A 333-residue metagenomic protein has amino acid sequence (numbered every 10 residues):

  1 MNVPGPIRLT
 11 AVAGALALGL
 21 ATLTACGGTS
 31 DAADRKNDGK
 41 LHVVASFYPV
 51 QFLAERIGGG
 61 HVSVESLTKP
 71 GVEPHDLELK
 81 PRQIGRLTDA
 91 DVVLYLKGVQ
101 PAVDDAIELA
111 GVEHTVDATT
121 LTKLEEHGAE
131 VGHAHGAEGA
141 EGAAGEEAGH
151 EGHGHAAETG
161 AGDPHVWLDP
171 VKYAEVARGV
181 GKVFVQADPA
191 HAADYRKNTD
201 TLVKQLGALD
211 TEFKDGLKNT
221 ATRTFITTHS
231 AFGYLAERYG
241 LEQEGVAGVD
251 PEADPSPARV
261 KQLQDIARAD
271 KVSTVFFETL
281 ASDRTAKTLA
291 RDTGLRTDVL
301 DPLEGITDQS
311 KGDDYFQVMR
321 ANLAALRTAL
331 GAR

Functional and structural regions predicted by a protein language model:
N2-R333: Extracytoplasmic metal-acquisition and chelation regions
